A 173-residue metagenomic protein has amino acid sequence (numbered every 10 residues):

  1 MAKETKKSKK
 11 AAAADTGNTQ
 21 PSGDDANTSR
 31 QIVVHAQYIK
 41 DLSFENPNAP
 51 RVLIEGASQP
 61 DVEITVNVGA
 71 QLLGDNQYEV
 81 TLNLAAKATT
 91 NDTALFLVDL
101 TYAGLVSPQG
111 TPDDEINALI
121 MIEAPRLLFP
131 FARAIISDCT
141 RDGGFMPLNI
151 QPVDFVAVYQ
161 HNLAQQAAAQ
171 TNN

Functional and structural regions predicted by a protein language model:
A2-L127, F131-N173: N-terminal intrinsically disordered, cationic/polar leader segments that include organellar targeting peptides
